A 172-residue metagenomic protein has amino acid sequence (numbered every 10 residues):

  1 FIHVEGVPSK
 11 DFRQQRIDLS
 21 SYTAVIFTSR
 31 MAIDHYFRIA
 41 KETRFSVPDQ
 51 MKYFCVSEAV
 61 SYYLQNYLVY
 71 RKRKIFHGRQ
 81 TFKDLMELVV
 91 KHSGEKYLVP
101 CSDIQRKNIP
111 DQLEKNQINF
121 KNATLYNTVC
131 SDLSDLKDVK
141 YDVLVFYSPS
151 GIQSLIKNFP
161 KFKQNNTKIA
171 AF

Functional and structural regions predicted by a protein language model:
F1-F172: Signature of uroporphyrinogen-III synthase
